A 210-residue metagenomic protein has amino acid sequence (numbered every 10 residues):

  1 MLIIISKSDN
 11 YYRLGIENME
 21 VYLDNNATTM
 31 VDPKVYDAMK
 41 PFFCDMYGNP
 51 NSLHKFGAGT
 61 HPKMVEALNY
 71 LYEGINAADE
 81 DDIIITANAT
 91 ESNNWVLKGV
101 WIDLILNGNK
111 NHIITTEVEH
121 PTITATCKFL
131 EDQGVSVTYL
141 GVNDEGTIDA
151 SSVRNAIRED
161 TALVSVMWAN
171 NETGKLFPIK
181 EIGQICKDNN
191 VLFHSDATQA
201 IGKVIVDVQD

Functional and structural regions predicted by a protein language model:
I4-D210: Pyridoxal 5′-phosphate
